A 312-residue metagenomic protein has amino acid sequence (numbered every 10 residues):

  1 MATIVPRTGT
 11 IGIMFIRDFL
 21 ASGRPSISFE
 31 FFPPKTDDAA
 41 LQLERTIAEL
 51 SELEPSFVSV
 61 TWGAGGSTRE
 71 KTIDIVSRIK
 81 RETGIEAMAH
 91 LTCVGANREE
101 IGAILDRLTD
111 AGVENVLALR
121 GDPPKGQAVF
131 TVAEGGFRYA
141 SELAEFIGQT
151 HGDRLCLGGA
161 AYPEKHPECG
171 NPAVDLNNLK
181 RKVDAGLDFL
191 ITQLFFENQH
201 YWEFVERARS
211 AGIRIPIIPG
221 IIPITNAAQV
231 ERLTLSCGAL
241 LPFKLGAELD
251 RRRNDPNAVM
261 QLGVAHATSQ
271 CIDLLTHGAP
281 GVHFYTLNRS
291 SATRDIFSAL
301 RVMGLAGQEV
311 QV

Functional and structural regions predicted by a protein language model:
G12-V60: Conserved N-terminal beta1-alpha1 strand-loop-helix module at the mouth
I13, E134-Y162, S210-Q270, L300-V312: Active-site pocket-lining/capping segments in soluble small-molecule metabolic enzymes
I16-R17, A39-A40, G66-R78, N97-A103 (+4 more regions): Active-site-adjacent beta->alpha loops and helix N-cap segments on the catalytic face of soluble alpha/beta enzymes
S26-Q42, A87-E99, G158-V174, R251-A265: Active-site mouth loops of central-metabolism enzymes
S28, S59, L117-A118, I191 (+1 more regions): Conserved beta-strand positions in the central sheet of alpha/beta enzyme cores
E30, V58, L108, K182 (+3 more regions): Conserved, mostly hydrophobic/aromatic
F31-P34, T61-G65, H90-A96, G121-D122 (+5 more regions): Active-site beta-loop-alpha junctions enriched in small/polar residues
D37-L50, T72, R98-L105, G170-R181 (+1 more regions): Short, acidic/polar
